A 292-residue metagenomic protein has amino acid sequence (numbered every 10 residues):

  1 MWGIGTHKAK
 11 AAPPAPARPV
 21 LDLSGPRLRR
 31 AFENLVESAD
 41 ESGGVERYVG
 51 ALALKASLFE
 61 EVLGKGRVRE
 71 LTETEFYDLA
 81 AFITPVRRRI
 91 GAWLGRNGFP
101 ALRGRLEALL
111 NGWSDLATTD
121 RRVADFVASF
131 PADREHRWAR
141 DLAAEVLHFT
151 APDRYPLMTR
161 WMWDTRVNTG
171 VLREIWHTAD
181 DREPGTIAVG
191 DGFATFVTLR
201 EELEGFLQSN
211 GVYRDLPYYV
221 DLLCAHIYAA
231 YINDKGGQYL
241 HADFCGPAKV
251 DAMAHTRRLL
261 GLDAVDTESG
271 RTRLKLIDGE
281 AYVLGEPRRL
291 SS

Functional and structural regions predicted by a protein language model:
M1-E135, D153-W163, V167-S292: An N-terminal alpha-helical hairpin/helix-loop-helix interaction module that forms a charged, gly/pro-flexible surface
A139-R140: Small-residue hinge/turn detector
A143-V146: Cytochrome P450 catalytic-core helices
F149: Recognition helix of helix-turn-helix/homeodomain-like DNA-binding domains that insert into the DNA major groove
